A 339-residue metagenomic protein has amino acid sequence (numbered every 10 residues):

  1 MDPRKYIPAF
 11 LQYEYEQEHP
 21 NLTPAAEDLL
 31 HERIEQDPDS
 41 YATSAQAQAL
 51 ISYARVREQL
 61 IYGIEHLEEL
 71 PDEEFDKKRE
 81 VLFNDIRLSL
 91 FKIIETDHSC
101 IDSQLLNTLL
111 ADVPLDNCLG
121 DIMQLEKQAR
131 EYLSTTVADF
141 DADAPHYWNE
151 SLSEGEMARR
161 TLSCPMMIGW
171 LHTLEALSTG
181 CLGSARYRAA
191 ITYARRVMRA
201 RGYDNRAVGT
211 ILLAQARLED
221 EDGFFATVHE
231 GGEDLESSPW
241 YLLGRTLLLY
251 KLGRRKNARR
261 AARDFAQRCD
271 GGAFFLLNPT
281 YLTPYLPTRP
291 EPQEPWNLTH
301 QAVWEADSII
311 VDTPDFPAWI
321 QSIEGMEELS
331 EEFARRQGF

Functional and structural regions predicted by a protein language model:
M1-T96, A262-F265, G338-F339: Extreme N-terminal leader/anchor segments
A45-S52, Q59, Q104, L174 (+2 more regions): TPR repeat positional signature
E58, E65, D76, I93 (+4 more regions): Residue-level signature for tetratricopeptide repeat
F75, L82, P114-N117, R186 (+2 more regions): Residues in the short coil linking paired helices within alpha-helical repeat scaffolds
F91-T96, R195-G202, V228-S237, R263-G272 (+1 more regions): Solenoid-like repeat scaffolds
L119-L252: Eukaryote-skewed repeat-based solenoidal scaffolds used as protein-protein interaction platforms, primarily
L247-F339: Long, ordered, amphipathic alpha-helical scaffolds
